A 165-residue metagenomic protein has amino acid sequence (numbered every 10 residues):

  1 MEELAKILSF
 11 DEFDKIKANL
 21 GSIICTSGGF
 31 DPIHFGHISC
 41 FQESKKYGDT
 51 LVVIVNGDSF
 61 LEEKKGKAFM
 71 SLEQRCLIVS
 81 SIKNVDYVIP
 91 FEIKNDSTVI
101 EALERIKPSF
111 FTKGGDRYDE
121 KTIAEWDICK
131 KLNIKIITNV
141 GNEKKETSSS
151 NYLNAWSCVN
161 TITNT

Functional and structural regions predicted by a protein language model:
M1-T165: Nucleotidyltransferase catalytic core that binds NTPs
